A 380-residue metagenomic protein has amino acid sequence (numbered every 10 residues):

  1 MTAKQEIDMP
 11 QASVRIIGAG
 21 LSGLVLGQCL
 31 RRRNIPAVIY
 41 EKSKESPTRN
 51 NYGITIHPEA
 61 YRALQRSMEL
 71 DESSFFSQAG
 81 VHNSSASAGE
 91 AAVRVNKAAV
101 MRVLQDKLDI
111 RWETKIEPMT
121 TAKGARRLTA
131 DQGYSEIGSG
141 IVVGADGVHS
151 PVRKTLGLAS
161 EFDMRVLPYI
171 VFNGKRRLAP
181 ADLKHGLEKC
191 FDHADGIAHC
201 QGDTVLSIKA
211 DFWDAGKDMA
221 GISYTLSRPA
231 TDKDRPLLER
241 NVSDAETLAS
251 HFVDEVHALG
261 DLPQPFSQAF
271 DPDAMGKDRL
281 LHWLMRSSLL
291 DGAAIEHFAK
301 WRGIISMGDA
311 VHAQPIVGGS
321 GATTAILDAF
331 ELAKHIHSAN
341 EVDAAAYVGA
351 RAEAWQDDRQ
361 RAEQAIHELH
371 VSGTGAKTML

Functional and structural regions predicted by a protein language model:
M1-A12, R32, S73-Q78, S84-S85 (+5 more regions): C-terminal helical "tail/cap" subdomain of flavin- and related membrane-associated enzymes
T2-S13, T55-G157, E161-K175: Conserved N-terminal helical subregion
I17, Y40-E41, A145, M307-D309: Active-site flanking residues adjacent to catalytic metal/cofactor-binding acidic residues
G23-L24: N-terminal Rossmann-fold NAD(P) dinucleotide-binding loop
R31-N50: Glycine-rich FAD pyrophosphate-binding loop
I110-P272: Conserved FAD-binding catalytic core of PHBH/FMO-like flavoproteins
H282-P315: FAD-binding beta-loop-beta segment adjacent to the flavin cofactor pocket
